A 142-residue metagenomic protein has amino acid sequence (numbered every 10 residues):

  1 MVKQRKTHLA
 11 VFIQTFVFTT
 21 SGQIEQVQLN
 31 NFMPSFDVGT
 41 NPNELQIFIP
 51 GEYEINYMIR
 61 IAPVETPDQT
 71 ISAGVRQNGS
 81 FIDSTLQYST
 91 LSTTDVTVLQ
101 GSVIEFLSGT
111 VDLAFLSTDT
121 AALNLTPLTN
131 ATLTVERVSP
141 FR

Functional and structural regions predicted by a protein language model:
M1-R142: Extracellular jelly-roll beta-sandwich "head" domains, especially the C-terminal globular C1q domain
